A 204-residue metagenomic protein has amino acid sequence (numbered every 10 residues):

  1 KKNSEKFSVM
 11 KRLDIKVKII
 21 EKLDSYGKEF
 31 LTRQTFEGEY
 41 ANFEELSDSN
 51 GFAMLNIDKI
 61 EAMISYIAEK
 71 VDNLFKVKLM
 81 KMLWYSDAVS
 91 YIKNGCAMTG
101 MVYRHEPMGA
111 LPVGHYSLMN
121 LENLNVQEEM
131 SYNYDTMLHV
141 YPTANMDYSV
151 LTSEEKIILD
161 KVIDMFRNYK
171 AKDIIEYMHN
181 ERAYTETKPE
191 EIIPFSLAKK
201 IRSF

Functional and structural regions predicted by a protein language model:
K2-F204: Domain-edge interaction signal
